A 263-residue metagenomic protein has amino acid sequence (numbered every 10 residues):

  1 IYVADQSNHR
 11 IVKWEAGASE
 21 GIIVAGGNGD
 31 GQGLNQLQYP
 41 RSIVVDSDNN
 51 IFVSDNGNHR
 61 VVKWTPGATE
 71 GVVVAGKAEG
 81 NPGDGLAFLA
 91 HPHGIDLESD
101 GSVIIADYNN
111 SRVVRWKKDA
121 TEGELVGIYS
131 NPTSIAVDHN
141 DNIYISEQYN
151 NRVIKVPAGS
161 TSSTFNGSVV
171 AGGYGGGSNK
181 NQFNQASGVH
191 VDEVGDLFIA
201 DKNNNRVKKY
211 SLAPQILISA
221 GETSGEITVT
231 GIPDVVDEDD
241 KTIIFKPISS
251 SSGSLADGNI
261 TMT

Functional and structural regions predicted by a protein language model:
I1-Y2, N50-F52, V103-I104, N142-I145 (+1 more regions): Conserved beta-propeller blade signature
Q6, A16, N56, P66 (+5 more regions): Short loop/turn segments immediately following the C-termini of beta-strands
H9-V12, I23, H59-K63, V73 (+3 more regions): A short loop-to-beta-strand structural motif that recurs across blades of beta-propeller domains
G17-R41, G67-H93, D119-T133, S160-S187: Gly/Pro-rich loop segments of beta-rich domains
V45-D48, L97-D100, V137-N140, V191-V194: Residue-level detector of Asp-centered blade-edge/turn motifs that repeat once per structural unit in beta-propeller
W64-T65, H91-E122, T133, D141 (+1 more regions): Solenoidal tandem-repeat scaffolds enriched in leucines and small polar residues
Q185-A213: Blade-level signature of beta-propeller repeat domains, shared across WD40, Kelch, NHL, RCC1 and BNR/Asp-box propellers
L212-T263: Short boundary segments that mark the start of a structured unit
